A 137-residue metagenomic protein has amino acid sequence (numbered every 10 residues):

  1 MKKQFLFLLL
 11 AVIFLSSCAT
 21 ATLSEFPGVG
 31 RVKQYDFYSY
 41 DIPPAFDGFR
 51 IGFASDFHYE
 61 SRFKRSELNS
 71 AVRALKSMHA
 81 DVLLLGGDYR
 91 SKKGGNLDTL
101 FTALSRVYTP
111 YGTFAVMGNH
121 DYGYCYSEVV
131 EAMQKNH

Functional and structural regions predicted by a protein language model:
M1-I51, S55-F57, S61: Acidic, histidine-bearing metal-coordination/catalytic regions of metal-dependent phosphoesterases
A45-N136: Membrane-embedded segments
